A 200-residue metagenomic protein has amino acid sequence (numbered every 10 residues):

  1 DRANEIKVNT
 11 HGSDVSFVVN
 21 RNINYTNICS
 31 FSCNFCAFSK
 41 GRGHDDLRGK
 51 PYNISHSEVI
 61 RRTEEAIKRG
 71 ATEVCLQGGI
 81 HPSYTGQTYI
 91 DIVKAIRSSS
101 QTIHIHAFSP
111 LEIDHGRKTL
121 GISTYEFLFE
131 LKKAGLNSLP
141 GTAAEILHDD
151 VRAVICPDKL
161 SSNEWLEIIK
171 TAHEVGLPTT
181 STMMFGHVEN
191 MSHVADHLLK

Functional and structural regions predicted by a protein language model:
R2-G43, P51-Q77, L139: N-terminal pre-triad scaffold of radical SAM enzymes
N9, S13-V15, G70-T72, S100-I105 (+2 more regions): Short, well-ordered coil/turn segments that N-cap beta-strands
R21, S39-S57, L111-S123, V154-D158 (+1 more regions): Active-site mouth loops of central-metabolism enzymes
D45-R61, H81-S98, S123: Active-site loop-helix segments enriched in His/Asp/Glu that coordinate and activate a nucleophilic water at divalent
I60-T63, Y89-K94, L128-F129, L166-I169 (+1 more regions): Generic structural signal for well-ordered alpha-helices, preferentially at hydrophobic/aromatic core positions
V74-Y84, I105-G116, L147-D149, C156-P157 (+1 more regions): Conserved strand-turn element in the central/C-terminal portion of the radical SAM core barrel that lines
P82-I96, S100, D150-W165: Active-site-adjacent beta->alpha loops and helix N-cap segments on the catalytic face of soluble alpha/beta enzymes
I122-L128, V188-K200: Catalytic cores of alpha/beta
